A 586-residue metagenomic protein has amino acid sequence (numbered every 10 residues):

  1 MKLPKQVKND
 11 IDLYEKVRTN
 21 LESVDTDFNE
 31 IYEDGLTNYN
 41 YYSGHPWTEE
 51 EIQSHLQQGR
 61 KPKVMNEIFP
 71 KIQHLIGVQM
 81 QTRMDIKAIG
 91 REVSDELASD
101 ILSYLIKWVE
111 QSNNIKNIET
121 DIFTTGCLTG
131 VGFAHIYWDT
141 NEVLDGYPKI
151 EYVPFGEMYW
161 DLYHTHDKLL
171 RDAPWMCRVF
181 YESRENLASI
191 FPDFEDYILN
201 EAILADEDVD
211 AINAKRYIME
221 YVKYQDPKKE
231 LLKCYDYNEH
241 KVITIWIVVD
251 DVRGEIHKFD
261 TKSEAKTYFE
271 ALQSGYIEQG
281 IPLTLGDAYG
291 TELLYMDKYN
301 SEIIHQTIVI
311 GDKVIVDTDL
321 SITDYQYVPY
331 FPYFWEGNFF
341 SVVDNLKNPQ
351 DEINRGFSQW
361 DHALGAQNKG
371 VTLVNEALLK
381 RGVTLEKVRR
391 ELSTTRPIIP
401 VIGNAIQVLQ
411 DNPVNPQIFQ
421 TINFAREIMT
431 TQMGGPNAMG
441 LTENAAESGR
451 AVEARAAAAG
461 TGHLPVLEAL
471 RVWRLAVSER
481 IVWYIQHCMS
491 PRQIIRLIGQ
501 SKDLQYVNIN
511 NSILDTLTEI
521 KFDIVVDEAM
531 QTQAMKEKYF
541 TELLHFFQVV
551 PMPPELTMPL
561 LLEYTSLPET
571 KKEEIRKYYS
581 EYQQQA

Functional and structural regions predicted by a protein language model:
M1-L294, K298-Y299, I303-H305, V309-G311 (+2 more regions): Extended, helix-rich architectural segments
M1-L56, Q111, G126-C127, A134 (+12 more regions): C-terminal anchoring/interaction modules
